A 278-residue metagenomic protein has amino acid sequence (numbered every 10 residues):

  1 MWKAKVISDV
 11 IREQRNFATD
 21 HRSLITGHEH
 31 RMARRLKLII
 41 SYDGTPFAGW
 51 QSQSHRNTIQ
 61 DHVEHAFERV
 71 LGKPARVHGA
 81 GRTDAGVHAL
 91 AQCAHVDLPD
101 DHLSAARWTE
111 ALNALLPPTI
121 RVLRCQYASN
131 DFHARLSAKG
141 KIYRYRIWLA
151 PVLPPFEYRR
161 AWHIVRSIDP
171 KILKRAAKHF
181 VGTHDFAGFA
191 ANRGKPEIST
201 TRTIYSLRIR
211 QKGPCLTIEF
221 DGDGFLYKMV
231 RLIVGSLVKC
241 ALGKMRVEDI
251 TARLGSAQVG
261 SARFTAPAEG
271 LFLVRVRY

Functional and structural regions predicted by a protein language model:
M1-M32: Short, basic, low-complexity termini and linkers enriched in Ser/Thr/Gly/Pro that act as targeting/leader peptides
R31-Y278: Structured-RNA-binding interfaces characteristic of tRNA pseudouridine synthases
